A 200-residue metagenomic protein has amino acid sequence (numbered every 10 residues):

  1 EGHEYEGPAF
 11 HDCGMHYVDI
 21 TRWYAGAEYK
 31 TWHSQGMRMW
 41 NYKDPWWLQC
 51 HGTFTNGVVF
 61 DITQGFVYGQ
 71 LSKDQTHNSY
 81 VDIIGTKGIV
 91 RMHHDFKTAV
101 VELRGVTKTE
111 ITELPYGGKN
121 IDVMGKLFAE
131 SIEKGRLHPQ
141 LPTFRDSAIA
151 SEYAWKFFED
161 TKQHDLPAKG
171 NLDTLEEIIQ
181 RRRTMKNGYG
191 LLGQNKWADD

Functional and structural regions predicted by a protein language model:
E1-H3: Pol beta-like nucleotidyltransferase catalytic core
Y5-A9, E113-P115: A short acidic, glycine-rich active-site loop that binds or catalyzes chemistry on phosphate/adenosine moieties
D12, K119, P142-R145: Residue-level signal for the nucleotide or nucleotide-sugar donor/cofactor binding architecture
D12-V100, P115, D122-L137, W155-F158 (+1 more regions): Contiguous beta-strand/loop segments that form the cofactor/metal-binding neighborhood of enzyme cores
K108-L114, S131-I149: Glycine- and charged-residue-rich phosphate/anionic-cofactor binding loop of Rossmann-like
Q140-D146, D165-E176: Short, flexible loop/turn segments with low-complexity composition
E152-H164: Amphipathic C-terminal alpha-helical segment
